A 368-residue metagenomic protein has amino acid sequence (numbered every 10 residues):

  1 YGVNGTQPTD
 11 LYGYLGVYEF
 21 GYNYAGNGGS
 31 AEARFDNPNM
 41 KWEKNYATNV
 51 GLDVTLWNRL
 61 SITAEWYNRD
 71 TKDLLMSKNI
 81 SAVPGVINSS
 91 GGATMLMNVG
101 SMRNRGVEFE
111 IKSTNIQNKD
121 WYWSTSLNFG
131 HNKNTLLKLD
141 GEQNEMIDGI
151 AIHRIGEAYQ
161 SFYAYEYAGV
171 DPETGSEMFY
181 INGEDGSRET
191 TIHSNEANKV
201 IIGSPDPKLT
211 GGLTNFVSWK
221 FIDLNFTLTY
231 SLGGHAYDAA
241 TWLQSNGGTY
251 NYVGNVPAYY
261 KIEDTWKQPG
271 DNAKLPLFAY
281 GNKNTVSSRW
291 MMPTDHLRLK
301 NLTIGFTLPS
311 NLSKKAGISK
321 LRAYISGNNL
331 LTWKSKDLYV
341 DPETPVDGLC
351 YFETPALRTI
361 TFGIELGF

Functional and structural regions predicted by a protein language model:
Y1-R154, K220, V286, M291-F368: Extracellular/periplasmic, surface-exposed regions of secreted and cell-surface proteins
N23-A33, Y67-V99, S126, K133-D206 (+1 more regions): Surface-exposed, extracytoplasmic segments of Gram-negative outer-membrane nutrient-acquisition systems
N45, K208-L209: Conserved glycosyltransferase catalytic-site signature
